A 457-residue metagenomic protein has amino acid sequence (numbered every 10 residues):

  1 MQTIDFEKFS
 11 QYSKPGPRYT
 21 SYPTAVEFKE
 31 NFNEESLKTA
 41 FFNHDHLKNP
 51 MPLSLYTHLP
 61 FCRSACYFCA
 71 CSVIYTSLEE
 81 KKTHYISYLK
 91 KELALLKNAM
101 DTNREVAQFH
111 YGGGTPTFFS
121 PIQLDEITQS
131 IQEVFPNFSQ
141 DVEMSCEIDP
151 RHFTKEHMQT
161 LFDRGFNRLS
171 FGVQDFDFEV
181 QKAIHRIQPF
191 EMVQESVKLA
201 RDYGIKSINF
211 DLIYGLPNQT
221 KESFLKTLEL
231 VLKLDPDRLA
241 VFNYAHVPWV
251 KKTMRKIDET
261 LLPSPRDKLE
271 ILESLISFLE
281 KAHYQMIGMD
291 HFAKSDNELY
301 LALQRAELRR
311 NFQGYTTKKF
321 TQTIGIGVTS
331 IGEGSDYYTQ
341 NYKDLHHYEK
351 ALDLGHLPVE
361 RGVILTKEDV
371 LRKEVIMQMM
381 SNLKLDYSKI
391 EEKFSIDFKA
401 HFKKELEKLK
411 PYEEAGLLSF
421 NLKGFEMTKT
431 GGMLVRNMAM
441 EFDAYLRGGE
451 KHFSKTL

Functional and structural regions predicted by a protein language model:
M1-L53, T102: Flexible, acidic/Gly-rich N-terminal and inter-domain linker regions that tether and position cofactor-handling modules
P52-I86, F178: Canonical Radical SAM [4Fe-4S] cluster-binding loop centered on the CxxxCxxC motif and its immediate flanking residues
C69, E374-I376, M438: Short alpha-helical scaffolding segments that buttress acidic/His motifs in well-ordered protein cores
T76-N98, V106-I396, T456: C-terminal scaffold of the Radical SAM
D397-P411: Short amphipathic alpha-helical interaction segments
E413-K423: A short, conserved structural fragment
G424-T428: Minor-groove-contacting beta-hairpin "wing" of winged helix-turn-helix DNA-binding domains
G432-L457: Short, amphipathic alpha-helical interaction segments positioned at domain boundaries
